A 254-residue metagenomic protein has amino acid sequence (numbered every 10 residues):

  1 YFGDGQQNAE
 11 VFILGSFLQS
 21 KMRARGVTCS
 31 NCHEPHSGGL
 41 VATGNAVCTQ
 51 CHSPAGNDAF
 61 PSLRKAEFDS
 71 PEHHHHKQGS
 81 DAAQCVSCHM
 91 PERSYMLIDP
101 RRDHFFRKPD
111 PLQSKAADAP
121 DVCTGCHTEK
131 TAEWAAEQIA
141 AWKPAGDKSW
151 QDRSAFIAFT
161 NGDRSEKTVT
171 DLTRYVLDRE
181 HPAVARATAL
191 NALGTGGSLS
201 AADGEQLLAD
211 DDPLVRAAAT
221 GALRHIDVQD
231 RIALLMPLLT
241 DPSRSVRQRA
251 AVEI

Functional and structural regions predicted by a protein language model:
Y1-A183, P242-R244: Primarily the internal scaffold of c-type cytochrome electron-transfer domains, especially repeated/multiheme c-type
F60-K65, A189, R224-R231: Short, charged, low-hydrophobicity "junction" segments
S165-L177, G197-A209, D227-L239: Amphipathic alpha-helical scaffolding segments comprising HEAT/armadillo-like alpha-solenoid repeats
R186, R216, R247-Q248: Residue-level detector of extended alpha-helical repeat arrays and alpha-solenoid scaffolds
A189, A219, A250-A251: Conserved hydrophobic register position within alpha-solenoid helical repeats
A192, A222-H225, E253: Core register positions within helices of long alpha-helical scaffolds
A209-A218: Secondary-structure-rich domain cores
A233-P237, R244, A251-I254: Alpha-helical solenoid repeat scaffolds of the TPR/TPR-like class and their adjacent stem/linker regions that mediate
